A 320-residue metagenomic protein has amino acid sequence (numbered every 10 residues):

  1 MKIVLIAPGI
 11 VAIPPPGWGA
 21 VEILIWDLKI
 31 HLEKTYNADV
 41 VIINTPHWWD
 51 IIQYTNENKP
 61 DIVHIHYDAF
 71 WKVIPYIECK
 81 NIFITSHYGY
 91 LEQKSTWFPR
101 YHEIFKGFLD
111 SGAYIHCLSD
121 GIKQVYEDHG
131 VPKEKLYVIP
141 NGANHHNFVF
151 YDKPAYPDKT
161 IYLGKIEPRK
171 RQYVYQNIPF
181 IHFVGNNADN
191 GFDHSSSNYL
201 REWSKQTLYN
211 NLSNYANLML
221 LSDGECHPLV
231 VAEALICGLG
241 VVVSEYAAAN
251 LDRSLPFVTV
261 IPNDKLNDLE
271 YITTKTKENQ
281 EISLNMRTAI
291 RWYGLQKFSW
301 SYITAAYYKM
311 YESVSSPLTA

Functional and structural regions predicted by a protein language model:
I3-V4, I62-Y67, P75-Q93, H116: Active-site proximal beta-strand in glycosyltransferases
K94-S95, E127, V138, G142-D158: Acidic anion/phosphate-binding donor-loop and adjacent secondary structure in glycosyltransferase catalytic cores
T96-I115: Membrane-proximal helix-turn-helix segments that form the acceptor-binding/catalytic region of lipid-linked
D110-K135: A short, active-site helix/loop in glycosyltransferases that binds the activated sugar's phosphate group
H116, D152-K170, Q176-H182: Conserved donor-binding/catalytic core segment of Leloir-type glycosyltransferases
D223: Aromatic "clamp/platform" in nucleotide-sugar-dependent glycosyltransferases that forms part of the donor/acceptor
G240-S244, N250: Short hydrophobic beta-strand element within catalytic cores of glycosyltransferases and related nucleotide-activated
N263-D264, E270-Y271, Q280-E312: A charged, aromatic-enriched C-terminal amphipathic alpha-helix characteristic of glycosyltransferases across folds
